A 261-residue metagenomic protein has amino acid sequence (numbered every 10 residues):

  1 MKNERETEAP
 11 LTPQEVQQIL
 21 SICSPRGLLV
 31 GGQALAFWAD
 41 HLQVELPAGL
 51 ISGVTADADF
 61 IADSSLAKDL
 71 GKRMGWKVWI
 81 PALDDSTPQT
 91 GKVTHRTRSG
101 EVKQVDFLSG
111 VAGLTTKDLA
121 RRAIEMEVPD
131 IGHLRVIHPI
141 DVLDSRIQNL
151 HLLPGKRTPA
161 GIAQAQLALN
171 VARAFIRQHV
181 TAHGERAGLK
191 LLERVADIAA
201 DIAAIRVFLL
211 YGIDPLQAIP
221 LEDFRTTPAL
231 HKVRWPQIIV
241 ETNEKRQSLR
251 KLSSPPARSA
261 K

Functional and structural regions predicted by a protein language model:
M1-K261: Compositionally biased terminal segments of proteins
